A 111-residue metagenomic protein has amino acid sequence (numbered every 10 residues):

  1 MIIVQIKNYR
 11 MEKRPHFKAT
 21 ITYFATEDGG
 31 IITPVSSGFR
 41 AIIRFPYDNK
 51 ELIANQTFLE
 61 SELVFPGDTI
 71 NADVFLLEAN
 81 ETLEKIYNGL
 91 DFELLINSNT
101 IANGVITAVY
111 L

Functional and structural regions predicted by a protein language model:
I2-L111: C-terminal effector/interaction modules appended to NTPase cores
